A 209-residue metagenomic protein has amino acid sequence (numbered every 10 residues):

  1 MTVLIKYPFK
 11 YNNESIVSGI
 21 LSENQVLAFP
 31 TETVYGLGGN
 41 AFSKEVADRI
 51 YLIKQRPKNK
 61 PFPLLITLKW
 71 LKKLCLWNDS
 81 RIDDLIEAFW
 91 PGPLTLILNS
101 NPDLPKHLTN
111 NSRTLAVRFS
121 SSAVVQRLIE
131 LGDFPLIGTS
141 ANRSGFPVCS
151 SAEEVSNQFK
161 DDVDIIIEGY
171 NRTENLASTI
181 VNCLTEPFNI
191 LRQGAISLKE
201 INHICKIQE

Functional and structural regions predicted by a protein language model:
M1-E209: Active-site-adjacent structural elements in enzyme catalytic cores
